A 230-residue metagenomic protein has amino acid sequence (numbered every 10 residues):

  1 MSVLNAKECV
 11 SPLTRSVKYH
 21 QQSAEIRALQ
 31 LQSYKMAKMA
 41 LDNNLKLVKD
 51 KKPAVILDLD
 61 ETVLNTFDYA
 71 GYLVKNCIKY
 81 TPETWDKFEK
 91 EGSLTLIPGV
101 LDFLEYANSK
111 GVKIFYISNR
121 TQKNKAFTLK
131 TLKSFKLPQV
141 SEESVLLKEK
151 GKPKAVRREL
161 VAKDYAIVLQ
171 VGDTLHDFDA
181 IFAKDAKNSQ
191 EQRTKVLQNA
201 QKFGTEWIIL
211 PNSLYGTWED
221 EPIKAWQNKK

Functional and structural regions predicted by a protein language model:
V3-L57, E221-K230: Non-catalytic pre-domain segments flanking phosphatase-related domains
A24, T121, K125-K230: C-terminal cap/substrate-recognition subdomain and adjoining C-terminal extension of metal-dependent phosphatase-like
Q30-A37, L96-F103, N124, T128 (+1 more regions): Stable alpha-helical elements in mature extracytoplasmic
D42, K46, E105-K113, Q122 (+2 more regions): Sec-exported extracytoplasmic/periplasmic mature domains
L45-A54, I114-R120, S144: Surface-exposed patches in mature extracellular/periplasmic domains of secreted proteins
L47-K52, V63-L94, S109: Active-site neighborhood of HAD-like aspartate-dependent phosphohydrolases
P53-V63, Q122-N124: Acidic helix-start/capping segments at beta-turn-to-alpha-helix junctions
K87-F115, Q122: Short, acidic loop-to-helix structural element flanking the phosphoryl-transfer center in phosphate-processing enzymes
